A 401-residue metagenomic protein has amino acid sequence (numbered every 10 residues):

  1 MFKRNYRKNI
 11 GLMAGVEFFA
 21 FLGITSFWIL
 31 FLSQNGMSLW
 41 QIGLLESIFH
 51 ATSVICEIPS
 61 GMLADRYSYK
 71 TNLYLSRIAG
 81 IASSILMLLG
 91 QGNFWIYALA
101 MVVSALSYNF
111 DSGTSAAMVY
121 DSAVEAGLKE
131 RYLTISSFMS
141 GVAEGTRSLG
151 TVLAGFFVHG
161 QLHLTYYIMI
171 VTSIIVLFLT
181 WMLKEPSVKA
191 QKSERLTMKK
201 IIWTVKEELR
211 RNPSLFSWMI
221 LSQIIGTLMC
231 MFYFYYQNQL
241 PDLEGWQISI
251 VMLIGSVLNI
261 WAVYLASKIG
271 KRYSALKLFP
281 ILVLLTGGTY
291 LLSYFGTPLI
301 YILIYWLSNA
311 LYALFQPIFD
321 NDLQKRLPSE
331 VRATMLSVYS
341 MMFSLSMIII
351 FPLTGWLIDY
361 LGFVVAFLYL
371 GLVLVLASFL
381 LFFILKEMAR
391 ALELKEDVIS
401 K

Functional and structural regions predicted by a protein language model:
M1-R7, E185-W218, S400-K401: Juxtamembrane intracellular "pre-TM" segments in multi-pass secondary transporters
F2-I55, N212-G255: Helix-loop boundary and gating motifs at the non-cytosolic
F18, S83, F94-D111, I300-F315: Hydrophobic core of transmembrane alpha-helices in multi-pass small-molecule transporters, especially MFS/SLC-type
L39-W40, A126-M139, S329-Y339: Loop-to-transmembrane helix entry/capping segments in MFS-fold secondary transporters and related SLC/MFSD carriers
G43, C56, F234, Q239-K401: C-terminal transmembrane bundle of multi-pass solute transporters/carriers
I78-G92, L284-T297: C-terminal ends and interior cores of transmembrane alpha-helices in multi-pass membrane transporters/permeases
V102-E144: Cytoplasmic helix-loop-helix junction between adjacent transmembrane helices in 12-TM secondary transporters
M169, I174-L196, F383-K395: Helix-loop junctions on the cytosolic side of multi-pass membrane transporters, especially the intracellular loop
